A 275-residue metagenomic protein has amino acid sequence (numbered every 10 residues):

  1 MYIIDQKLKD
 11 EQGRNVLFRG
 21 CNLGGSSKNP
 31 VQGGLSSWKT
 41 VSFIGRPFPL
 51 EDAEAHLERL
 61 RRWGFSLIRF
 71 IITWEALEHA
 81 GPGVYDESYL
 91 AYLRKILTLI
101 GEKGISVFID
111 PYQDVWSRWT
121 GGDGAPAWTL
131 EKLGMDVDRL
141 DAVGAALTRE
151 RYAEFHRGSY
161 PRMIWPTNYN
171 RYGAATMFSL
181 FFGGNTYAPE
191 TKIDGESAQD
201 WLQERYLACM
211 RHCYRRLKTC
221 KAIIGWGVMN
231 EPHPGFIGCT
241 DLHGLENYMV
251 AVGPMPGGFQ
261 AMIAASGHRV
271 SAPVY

Functional and structural regions predicted by a protein language model:
M1-L67, T98, E102, S106 (+3 more regions): N-terminal carbohydrate-binding accessory modules
I3-I4, K95-T98, E102-F108, Q113-Y275: Active-site region of glycoside hydrolase catalytic domains
G20-G24, R69-T73, F108-Y112, G227-M229: A cross-family glycoside hydrolase active-site/sugar-binding cleft signature
G24-K28, W74-L77, Q113-W116, E231-P234: Solvent-exposed loop/turn segments at secondary-structure junctions within structured extracellular/periplasmic domains
G33-G34, E78-P82, T240: Short acidic, glycine/proline-rich loop/turn micro-motifs
A55-L60, Y89-I96, C209, C213: A general structural detector for well-ordered alpha-helical segments in enzyme core domains, enriched
F65-L90: Aromatic-lined carbohydrate-binding/catalytic grooves of carbohydrate-active enzymes
